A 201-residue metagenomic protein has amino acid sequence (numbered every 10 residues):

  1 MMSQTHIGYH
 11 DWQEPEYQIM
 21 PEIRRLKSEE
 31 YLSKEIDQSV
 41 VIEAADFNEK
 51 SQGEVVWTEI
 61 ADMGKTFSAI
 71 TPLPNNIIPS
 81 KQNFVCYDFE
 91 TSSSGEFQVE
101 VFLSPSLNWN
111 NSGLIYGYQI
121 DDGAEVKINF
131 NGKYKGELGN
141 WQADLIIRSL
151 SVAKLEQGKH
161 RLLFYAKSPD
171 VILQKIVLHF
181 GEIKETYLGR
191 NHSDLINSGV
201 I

Functional and structural regions predicted by a protein language model:
M1-I201: Extracytoplasmic
